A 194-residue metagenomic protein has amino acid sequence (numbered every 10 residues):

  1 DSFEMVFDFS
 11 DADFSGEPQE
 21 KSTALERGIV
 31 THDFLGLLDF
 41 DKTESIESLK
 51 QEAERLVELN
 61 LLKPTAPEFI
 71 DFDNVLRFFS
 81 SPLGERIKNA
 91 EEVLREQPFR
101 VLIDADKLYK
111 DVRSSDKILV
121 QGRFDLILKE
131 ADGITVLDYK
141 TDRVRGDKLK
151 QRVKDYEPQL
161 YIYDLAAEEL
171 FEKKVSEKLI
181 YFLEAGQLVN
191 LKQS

Functional and structural regions predicted by a protein language model:
D1-S194: Structural signature of nuclease core domains in nucleic-acid processing machines
